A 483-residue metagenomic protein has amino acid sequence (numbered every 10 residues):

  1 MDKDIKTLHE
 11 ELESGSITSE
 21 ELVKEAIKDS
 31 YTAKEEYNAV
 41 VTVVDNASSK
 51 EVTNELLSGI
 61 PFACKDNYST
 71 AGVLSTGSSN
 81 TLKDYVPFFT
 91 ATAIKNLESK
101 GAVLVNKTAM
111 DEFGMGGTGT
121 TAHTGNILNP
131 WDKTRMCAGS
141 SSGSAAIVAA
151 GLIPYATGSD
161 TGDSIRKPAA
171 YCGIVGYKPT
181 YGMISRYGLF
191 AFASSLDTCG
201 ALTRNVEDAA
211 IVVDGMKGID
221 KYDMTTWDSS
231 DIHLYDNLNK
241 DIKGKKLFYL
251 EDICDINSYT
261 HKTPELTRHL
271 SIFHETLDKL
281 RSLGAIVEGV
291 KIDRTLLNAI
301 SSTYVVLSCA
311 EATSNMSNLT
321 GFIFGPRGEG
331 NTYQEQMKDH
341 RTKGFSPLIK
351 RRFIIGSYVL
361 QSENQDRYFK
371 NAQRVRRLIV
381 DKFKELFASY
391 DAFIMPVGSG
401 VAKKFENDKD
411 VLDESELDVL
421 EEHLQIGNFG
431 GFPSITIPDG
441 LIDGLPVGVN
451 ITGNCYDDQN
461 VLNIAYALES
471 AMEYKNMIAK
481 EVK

Functional and structural regions predicted by a protein language model:
M1-V86, T90-A91, F113-M115, W227-K240 (+3 more regions): Short, well-ordered alpha-helical
E11, K382, E414-I437: Small-aliphatic-rich amphipathic alpha-helix that forms the alpha element of a beta-alpha
L22-A26, I300-Y304, I349-S357: Short alpha-helical scaffolding segments that buttress acidic/His motifs in well-ordered protein cores
K28, T32, S99, A150-A156 (+6 more regions): Structural helix-boundary/capping segments
N38, P154, D391-F393: Conserved acidic residues
L57-C199, L250-D252, A310, M395-E414: Short glycine/serine-rich loop/turn segments
N80, T226, Y304, N331 (+3 more regions): Short, surface-exposed loop/helix-turn segments at secondary-structure junctions that function as lids/hinges flanking
V105, I286-D293, I435: General small-molecule cofactor/ligand-binding pocket signal
